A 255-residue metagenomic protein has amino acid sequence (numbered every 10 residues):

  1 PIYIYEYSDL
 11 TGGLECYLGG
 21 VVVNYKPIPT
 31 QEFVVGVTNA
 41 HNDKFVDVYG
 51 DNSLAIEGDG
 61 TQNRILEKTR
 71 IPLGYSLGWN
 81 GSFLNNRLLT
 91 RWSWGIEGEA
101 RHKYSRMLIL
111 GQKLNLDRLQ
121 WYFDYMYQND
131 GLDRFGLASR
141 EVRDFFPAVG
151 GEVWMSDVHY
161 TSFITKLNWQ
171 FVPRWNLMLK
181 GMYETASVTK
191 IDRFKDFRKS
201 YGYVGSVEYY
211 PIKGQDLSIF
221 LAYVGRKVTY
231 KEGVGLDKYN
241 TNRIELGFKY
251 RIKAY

Functional and structural regions predicted by a protein language model:
P1-G78, N242, K249-R251: Surface-exposed coil loops of outer-membrane beta-barrel proteins
I2-E6, G50-G58, N129, A138-P147 (+2 more regions): Flexible, surface-exposed loop regions and adjacent strand-edge segments of Gram-negative outer-membrane beta-barrel
I4-D9, G60-I65, I96-E97, A148-V153 (+2 more regions): Extracellular loop and loop/strand-boundary signature of outer-membrane beta-barrel proteins
D43-F45, S187-V188, Q215-L217, K227-E232: Short active-site-adjacent structural elements
P72, L77-K190, D196-F197, Y201: Detector for outer-membrane/organellar transmembrane beta-barrel domains, recognizing the amphipathic beta-strand
S206-K227: C-terminal closing repeat unit and adjoining cap/tail of repeat-based domains
P211, K238-Y255: Outer-membrane beta-barrel "beta-signal"
